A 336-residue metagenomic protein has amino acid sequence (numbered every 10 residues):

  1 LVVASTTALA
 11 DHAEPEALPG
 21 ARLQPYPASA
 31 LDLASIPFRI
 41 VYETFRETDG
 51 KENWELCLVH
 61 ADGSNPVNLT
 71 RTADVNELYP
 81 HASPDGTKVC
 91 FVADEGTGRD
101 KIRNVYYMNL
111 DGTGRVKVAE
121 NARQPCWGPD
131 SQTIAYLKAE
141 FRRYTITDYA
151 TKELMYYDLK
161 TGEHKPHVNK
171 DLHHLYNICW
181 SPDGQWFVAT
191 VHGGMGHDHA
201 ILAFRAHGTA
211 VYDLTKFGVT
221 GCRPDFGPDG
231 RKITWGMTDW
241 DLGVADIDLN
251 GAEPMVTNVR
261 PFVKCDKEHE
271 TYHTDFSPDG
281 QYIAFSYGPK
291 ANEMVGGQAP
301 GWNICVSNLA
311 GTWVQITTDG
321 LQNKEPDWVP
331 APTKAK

Functional and structural regions predicted by a protein language model:
L1-A4: Bacterial N-terminal signal peptides
D11-K336: Sequence signature of WD/YWTD-type beta-propeller architectures
